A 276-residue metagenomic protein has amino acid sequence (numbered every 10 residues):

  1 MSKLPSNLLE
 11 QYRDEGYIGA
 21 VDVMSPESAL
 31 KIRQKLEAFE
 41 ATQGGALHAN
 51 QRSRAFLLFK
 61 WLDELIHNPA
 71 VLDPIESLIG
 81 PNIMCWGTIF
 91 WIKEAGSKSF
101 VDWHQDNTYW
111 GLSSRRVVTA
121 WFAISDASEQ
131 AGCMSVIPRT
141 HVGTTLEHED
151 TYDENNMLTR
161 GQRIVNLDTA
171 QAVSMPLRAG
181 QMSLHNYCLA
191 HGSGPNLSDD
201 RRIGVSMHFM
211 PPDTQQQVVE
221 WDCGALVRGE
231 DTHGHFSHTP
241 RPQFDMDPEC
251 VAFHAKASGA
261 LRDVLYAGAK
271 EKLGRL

Functional and structural regions predicted by a protein language model:
M1-L112, E149: Non-heme Fe(II)-dependent double-stranded beta-helix
E27, E94, S128, G143 (+1 more regions): Feature marks short, surface-exposed loop/turn motifs that line or immediately flank catalytic pockets and channel
A41, I79, D126-E129, H141: Proline-centered turn/helix-capping motifs that create local helix->coil transitions or kinks
T42, L189-L276: Non-heme Fe(II)/2-oxoglutarate
L58, W86, R116, Q130-G132 (+2 more regions): Residues that flank catalytic or metal-binding motifs in active/ligand-binding sites
H104, G111-E129, P176, L184 (+1 more regions): Short, conserved beta-strand element in jelly-roll/cupin
Q105, L158-D168, D199-R201, V219-L226: Short, surface-exposed loop/helix-turn segments at secondary-structure junctions that function as lids/hinges flanking
E129-G194, T214: Double-stranded beta-helix
